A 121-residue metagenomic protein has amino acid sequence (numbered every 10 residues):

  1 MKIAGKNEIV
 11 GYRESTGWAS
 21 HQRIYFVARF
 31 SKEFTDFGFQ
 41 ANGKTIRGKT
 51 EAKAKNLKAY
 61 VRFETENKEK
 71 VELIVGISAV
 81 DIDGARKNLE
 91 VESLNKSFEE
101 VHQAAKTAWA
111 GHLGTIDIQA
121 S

Functional and structural regions predicted by a protein language model:
M1-S121: Beta-sandwich/jelly-roll carbohydrate-recognition scaffolds of carbohydrate-active enzymes
